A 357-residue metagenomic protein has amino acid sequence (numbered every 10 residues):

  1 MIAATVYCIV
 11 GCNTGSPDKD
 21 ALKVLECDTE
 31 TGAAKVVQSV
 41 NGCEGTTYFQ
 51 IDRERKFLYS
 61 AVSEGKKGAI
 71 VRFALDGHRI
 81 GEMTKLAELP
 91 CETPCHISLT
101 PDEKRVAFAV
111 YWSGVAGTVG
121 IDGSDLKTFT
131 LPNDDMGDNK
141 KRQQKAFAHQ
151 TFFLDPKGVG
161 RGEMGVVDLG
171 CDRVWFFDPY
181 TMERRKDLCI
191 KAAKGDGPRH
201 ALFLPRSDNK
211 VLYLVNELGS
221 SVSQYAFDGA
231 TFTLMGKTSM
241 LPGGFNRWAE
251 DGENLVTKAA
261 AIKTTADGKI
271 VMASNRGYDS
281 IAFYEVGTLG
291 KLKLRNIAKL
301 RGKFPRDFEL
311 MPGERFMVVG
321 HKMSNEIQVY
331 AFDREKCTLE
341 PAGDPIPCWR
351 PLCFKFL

Functional and structural regions predicted by a protein language model:
T5-V6, E54-K56, D102-K104, P156 (+4 more regions): Short coil/turn segments that connect the beta-strands within blades of beta-propeller domains
V10-S16, S60-E64, F108-Y111, L154 (+4 more regions): Conserved beta-strand positions in repeat-built beta-propeller and related beta-rich domains
V24-G32, F73-R79, V119-L126, F177-E183 (+3 more regions): Short loop/turn segments immediately following beta-strands, especially the blade-tip and inter-blade linker loops
S39-C43, L86-P90, K140-Q143, C189-K194 (+3 more regions): Surface loop/turn motifs at the tips and blade-to-blade linkers of beta-strand repeat domains
I80-F152: Asp-box/WD-like beta-propeller blade repeats and closely related beta-sheet repeat scaffolds
T128-Q143, C189-I190, M235-N254, I346-L357: Surface-exposed loop and turn segments in beta-propeller and other repeat-based domains that flank or scaffold
L255-H321: Loop/turn-rich, solvent-exposed surfaces of beta-rich toroidal or solenoidal domains
